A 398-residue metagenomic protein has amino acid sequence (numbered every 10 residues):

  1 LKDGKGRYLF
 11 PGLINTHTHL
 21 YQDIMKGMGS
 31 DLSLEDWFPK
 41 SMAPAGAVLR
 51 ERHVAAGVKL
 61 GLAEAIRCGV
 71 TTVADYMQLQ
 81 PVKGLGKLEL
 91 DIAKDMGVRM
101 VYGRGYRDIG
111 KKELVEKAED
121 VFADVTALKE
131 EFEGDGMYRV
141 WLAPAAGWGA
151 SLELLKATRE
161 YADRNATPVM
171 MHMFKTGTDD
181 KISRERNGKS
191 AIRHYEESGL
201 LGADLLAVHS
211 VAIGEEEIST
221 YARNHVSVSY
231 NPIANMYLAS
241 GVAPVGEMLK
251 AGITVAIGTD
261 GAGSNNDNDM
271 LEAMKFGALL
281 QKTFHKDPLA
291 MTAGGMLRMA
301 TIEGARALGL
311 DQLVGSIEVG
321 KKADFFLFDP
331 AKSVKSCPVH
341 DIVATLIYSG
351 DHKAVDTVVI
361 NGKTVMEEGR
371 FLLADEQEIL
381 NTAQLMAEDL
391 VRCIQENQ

Functional and structural regions predicted by a protein language model:
L1-F10: Histidine-rich, glycine-flanked metal-binding segment
G6, H17, G69, A93 (+12 more regions): Divalent metal-coordination and catalytic microenvironments
P11-D23, P168-G177: Histidine-centered catalytic micro-motifs
I24-V54, I109-F122, G177-D204, N224-S227 (+2 more regions): Active-site gating loops and adjacent loop-to-helix segments of metal-dependent hydrolytic enzymes
K26-V98, F122-G134, T382-Q395: Alpha-helical scaffold segments that flank or form the walls of functional sites
G84-E216: Metal-coordinating catalytic core of metallo-dependent amide/deamination hydrolases
E197-D204, G246-K332, S349-G350: His/Asp/Glu-enriched, well-ordered alpha-helical/loop segment that forms or immediately abuts the divalent-metal
T301-Q398: Active-site microenvironment of metallo-dependent hydrolases
